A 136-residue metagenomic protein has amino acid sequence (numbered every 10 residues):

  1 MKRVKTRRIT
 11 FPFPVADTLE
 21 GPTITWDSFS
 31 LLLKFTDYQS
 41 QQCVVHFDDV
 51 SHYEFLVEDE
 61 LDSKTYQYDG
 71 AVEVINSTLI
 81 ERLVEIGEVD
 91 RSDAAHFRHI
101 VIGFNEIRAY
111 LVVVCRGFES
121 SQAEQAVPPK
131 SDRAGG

Functional and structural regions predicted by a protein language model:
M1-G136: Surface-exposed, interaction-prone regions used to assemble/regulate multi-protein complexes
